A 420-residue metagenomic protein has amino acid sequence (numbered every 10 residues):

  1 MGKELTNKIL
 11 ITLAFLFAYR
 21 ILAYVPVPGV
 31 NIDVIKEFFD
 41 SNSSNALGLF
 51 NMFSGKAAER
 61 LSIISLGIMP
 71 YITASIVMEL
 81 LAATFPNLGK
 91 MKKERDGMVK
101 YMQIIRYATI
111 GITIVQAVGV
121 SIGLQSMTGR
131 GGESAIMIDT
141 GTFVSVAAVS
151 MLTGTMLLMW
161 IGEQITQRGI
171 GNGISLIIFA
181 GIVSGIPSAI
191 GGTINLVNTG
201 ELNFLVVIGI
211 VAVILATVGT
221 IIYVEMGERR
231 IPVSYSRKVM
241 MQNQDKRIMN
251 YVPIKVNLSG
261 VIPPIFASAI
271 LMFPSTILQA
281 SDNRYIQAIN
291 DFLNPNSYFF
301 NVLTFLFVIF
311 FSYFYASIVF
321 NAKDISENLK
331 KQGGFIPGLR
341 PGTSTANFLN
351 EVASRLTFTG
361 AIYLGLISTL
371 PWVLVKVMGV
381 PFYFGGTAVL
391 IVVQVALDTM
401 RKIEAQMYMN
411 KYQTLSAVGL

Functional and structural regions predicted by a protein language model:
M1-L420: N-terminal cationic and glycine-rich segments that engage phosphates or anionic surfaces
